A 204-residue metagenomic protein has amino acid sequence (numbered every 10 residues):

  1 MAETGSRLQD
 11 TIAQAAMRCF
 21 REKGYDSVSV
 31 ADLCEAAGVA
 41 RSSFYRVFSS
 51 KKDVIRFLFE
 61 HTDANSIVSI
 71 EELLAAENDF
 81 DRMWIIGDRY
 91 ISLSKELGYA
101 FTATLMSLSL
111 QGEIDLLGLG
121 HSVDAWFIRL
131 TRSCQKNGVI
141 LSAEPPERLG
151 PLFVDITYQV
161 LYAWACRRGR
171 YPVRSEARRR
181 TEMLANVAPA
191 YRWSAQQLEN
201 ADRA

Functional and structural regions predicted by a protein language model:
M1-K23, S27-V39, D53: Basic, helix-initiating cap at the start of DNA-binding domains
L8, K51, T62, S66 (+6 more regions): Hydrophobic/aromatic residues within well-ordered alpha-helical segments
A37-F48: Short hydrophobic/aromatic patch on the recognition helix
F48, V54-T62, T104: Alpha-helical DNA-contacting segments of helix-turn-helix folds
F57, E71-L97, P146-F153, T181: Hydrophobic alpha-helical connector segments
D81-W84, L117-L119, K136-V154, V173-R178: All-alpha amphipathic helical-bundle segments outside canonical DNA-binding/catalytic cores that form hydrophobic
I91-I128, V139, R148: Short secondary-structure transition hinges
S92, A125-N137, D155-A204: C-terminal peripheral helix-coil segments that are non-catalytic and often amphipathic
